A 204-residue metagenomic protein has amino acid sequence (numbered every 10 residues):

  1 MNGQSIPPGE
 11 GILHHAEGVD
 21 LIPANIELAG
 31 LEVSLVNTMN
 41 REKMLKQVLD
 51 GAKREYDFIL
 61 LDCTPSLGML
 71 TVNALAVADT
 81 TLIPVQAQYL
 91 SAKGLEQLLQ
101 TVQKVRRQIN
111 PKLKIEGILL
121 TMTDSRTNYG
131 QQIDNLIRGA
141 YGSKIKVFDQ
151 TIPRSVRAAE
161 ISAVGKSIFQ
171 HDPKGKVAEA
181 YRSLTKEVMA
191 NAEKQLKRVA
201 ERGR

Functional and structural regions predicted by a protein language model:
M1-R204: P-loop NTP-binding core
